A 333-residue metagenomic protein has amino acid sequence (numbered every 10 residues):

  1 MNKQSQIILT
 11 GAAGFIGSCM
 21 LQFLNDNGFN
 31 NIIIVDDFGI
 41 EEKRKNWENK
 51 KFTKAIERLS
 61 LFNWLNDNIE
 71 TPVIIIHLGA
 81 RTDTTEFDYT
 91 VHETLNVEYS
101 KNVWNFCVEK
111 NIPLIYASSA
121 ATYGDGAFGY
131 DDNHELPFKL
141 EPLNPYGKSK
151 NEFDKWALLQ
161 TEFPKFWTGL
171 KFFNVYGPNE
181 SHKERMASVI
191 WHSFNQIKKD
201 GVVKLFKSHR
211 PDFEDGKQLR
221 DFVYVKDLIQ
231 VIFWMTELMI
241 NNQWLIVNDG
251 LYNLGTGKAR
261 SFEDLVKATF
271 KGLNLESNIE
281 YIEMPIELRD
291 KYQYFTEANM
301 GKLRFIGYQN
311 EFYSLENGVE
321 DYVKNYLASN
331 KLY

Functional and structural regions predicted by a protein language model:
Q6, N30-I32, P113, F166 (+1 more regions): Residues at the starts of beta-strands that form the adenosine-phosphate
Q6-I7, I75, L251: Conserved hydrophobic helix-helix packing surfaces used for dimerization/oligomerization
I7-N27: N-terminal Rossmann NAD(P)H-binding glycine-rich loop of SDR-like oxidoreductase domains
T10, V35, I75-G79, L114-A120 (+1 more regions): SDR active-site strand-loop-helix element
I34-L61: Glycine-rich phosphate-binding loop and adjoining beta1-alpha1-beta2 segment of Rossmann-like nucleotide-binding folds
N49, R58-L95: NAD(P)H-binding glycine-rich loop region in Rossmannoid oxidoreductase-like domains and their noncatalytic homologs
T94, E98-N102, E109, T122-G169 (+2 more regions): Catalytic helix-loop patch of NAD(P)-dependent Rossmann-fold dehydrogenases
K199-Y333: C-terminal substrate-binding subdomain of Rossmann-fold SDR/epimerase-dehydratase oxidoreductases
